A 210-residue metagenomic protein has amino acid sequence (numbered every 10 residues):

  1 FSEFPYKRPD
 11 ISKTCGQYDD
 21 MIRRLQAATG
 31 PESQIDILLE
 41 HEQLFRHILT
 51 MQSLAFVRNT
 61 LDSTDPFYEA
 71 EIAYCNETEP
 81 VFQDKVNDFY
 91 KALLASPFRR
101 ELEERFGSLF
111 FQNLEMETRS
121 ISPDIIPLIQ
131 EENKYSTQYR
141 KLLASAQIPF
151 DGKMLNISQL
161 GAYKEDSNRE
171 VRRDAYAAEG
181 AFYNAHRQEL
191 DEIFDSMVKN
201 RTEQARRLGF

Functional and structural regions predicted by a protein language model:
F1-F210: A well-structured
